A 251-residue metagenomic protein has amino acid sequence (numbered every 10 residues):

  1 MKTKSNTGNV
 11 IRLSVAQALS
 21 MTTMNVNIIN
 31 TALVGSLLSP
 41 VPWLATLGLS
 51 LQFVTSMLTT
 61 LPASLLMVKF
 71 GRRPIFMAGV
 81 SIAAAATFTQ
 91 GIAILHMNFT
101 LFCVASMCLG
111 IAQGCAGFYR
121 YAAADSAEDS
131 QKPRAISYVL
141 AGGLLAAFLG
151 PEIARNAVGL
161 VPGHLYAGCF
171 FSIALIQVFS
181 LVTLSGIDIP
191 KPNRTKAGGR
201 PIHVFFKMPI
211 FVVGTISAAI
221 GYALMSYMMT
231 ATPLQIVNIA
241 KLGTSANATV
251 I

Functional and structural regions predicted by a protein language model:
M1-T7, I187-S217: Juxtamembrane intracellular "pre-TM" segments in multi-pass secondary transporters
T7-G8, I92-V104: Helix-loop junctions at membrane interfaces in 12-TM secondary transporters
L19-I28, I220-M229: Conserved extracellular-gate-facing transmembrane-helix segments in secondary transporters
N30-W43, T230-A246: Short amphipathic helix-loop junctions that connect adjacent transmembrane helices in Major Facilitator Superfamily/SLC
S81-H96: C-terminal ends and interior cores of transmembrane alpha-helices in multi-pass membrane transporters/permeases
C103-G142: Cytoplasmic helix-loop-helix junction between adjacent transmembrane helices in 12-TM secondary transporters
G150, A154-R155, A174-R194: C-terminal membrane-cytosol helix-exit motif in multi-pass small-molecule transporters
